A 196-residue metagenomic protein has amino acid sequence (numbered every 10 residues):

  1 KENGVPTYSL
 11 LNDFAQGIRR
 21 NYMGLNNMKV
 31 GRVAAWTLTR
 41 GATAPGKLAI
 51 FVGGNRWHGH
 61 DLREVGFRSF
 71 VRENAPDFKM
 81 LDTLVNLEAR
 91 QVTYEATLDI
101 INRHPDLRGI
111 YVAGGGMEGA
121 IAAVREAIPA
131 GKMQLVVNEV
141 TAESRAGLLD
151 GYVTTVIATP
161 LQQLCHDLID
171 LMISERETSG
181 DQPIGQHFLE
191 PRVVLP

Functional and structural regions predicted by a protein language model:
K1, F67, D82-E143: Hydrophobic alpha-helical
K1-K29, T141-L149: Flexible loop/hinge segments that line or gate small-molecule binding clefts
R20-N21, K47-R56: Short beta-strand segments enriched in small/hydrophobic residues
M23-K47, T93-Y94, S144, P160-E177: Hydrophobic alpha-helical segments within soluble ligand-binding/sensing domains
V30-A34, H58-F78, V92, A96 (+2 more regions): Short, solvent-exposed amphipathic alpha-helices that sit in or adjacent to ligand/effector-binding or catalytic
K47-I50, V71-Q91: Short beta-strand elements in bilobed, periplasmic/extracellular small-molecule ligand-binding domains
V71-R72, P160-P196: Hinge/cleft segment of the Venus flytrap/periplasmic-binding protein
